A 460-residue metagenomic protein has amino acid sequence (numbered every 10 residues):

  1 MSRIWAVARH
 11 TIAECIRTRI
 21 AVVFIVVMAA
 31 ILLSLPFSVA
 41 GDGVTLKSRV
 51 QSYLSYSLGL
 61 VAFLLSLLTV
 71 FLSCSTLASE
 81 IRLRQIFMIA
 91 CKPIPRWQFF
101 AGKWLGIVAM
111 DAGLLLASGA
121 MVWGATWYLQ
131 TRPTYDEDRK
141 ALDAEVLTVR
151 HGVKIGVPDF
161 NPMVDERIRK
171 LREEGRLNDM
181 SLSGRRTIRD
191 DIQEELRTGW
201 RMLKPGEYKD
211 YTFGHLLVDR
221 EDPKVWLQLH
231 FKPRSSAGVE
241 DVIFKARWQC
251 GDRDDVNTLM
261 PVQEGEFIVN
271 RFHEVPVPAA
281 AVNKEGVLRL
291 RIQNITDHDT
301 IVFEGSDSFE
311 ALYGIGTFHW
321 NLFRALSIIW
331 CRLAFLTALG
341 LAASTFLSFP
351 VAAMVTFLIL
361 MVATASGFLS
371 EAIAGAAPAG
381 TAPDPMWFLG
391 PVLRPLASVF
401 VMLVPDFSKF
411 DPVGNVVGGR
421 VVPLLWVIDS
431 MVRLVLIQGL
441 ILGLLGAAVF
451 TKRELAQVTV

Functional and structural regions predicted by a protein language model:
M1-A6, G43, L312-G316, W320 (+1 more regions): Short, membrane-interfacial amphipathic segments enriched in basic
M1-V22: Aromatic- and glycine-rich beta-strand/loop motifs that create alpha-glucan
F24, L64-L65, R96-W123, A338: Selective transmembrane-helix segments that form parts of the transport pathway or gating/packing helices in multipass
F24-A30, A352-A363: Central hydrophobic cores of alpha-helical transmembrane segments in multi-pass integral membrane proteins
S38-K47, G124, L129-I315, V362-A447: Terminal transmembrane helical anchor/hairpin motif
S57-S79, L114: Long, hydrophobic alpha-helical segments
S75-G106, W330, F450: Helix-loop-helix units of permease transmembrane domains in multi-pass membrane transporters, especially ABC
K452-V460: Short cytosolic juxtamembrane segments of multi-pass membrane proteins
